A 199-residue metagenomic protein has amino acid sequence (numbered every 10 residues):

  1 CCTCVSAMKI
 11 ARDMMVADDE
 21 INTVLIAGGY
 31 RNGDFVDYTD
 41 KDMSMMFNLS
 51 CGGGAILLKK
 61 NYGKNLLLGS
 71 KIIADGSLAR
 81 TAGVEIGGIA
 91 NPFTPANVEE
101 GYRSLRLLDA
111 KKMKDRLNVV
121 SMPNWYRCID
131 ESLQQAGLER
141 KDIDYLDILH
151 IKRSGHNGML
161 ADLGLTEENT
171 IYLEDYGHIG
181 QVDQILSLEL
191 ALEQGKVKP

Functional and structural regions predicted by a protein language model:
C1, R31, A74, I89 (+1 more regions): Residue-level detector of flexible, active-site-proximal loop/helix-junction positions within diverse enzyme catalytic
C1-D19, M122, Y126, D130-L133 (+1 more regions): Claisen-condensing/thiolase-fold acyl-transfer catalytic domains that form or cleave C-C bonds in fatty acid
M8-L78, S187-P199: Conserved beta-strand-centric core segments of catalytic alpha/beta enzyme folds
I26-F35, E99-G101, I151-T166: Acidic-glycine-rich active-site phosphate/pyrophosphate-binding loop
I26-R31, L117-V120, D175-H178: N-terminal start-of-chain detector that recognizes signal peptides and the immediate post-cleavage beginning
D40-V119, R127: Condensing-enzyme catalytic core mediating Claisen C-C bond formation in acyl metabolism
R116, S132-A136: Short helix-to-loop capping/linker segments positioned immediately adjacent to catalytic or ligand/cofactor-binding
G137-D142: Short, surface-exposed connector motifs at secondary-structure boundaries
